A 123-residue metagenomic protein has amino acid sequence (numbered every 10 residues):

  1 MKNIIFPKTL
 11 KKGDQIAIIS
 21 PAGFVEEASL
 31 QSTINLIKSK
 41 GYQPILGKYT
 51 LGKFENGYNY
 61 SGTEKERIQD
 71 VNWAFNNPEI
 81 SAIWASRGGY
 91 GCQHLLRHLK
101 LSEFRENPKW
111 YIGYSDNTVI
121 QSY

Functional and structural regions predicted by a protein language model:
M1-E79: ATP/NTP phosphate-donor binding region
N59-Y123: Active-site histidine-anchored catalytic micro-motif
